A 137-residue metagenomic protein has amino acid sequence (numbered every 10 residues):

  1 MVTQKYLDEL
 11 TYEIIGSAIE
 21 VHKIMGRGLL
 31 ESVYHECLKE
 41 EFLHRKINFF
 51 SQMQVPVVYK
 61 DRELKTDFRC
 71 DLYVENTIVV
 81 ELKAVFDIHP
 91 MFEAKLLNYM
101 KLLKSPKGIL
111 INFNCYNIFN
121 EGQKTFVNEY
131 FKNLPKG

Functional and structural regions predicted by a protein language model:
M1-N48, K124-G137: Solvent-exposed, charged helical/coil patches that constitute nucleic-acid or partner-interaction surfaces
G26, C70-I88, Y99: Conserved catalytic cores of phosphodiester-cleaving nucleases, focusing on short active-site segments
L43-K60: A short acidic/basic microdomain associated with nuclease active sites
I47, F68-C70, E121: Change "...and in nucleic-acid phosphodiester-cleaving endonucleases..." to "...and in nucleic-acid processing enzymes
K83-K132, G137: Nucleic-acid nuclease catalytic cores
